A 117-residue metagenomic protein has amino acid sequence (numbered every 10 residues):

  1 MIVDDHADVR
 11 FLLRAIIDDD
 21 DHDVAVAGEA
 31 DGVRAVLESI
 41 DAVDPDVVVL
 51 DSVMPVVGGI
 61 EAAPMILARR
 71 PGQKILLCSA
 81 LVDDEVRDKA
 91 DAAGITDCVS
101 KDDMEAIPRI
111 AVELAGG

Functional and structural regions predicted by a protein language model:
D4: Conserved acidic carboxylate
A7-G28: Two-component/phosphorelay signaling modules centered on CheY-like receiver
E29-V47: Acidic, metal-coordinating helix/loop segments flanking the phosphotransfer/catalytic sites of two-component signaling
D31-G32, V57-A62: Acidic catalytic/metal-coordinating carboxylates
V48, S52-V53: The short loop immediately C-terminal to the conserved phospho-acceptor aspartate in CheY-like receiver
I60-P71: Short amphipathic alpha-helix used as the core "switch/output" element in two-component signaling
E61, L81-S100, E105-R109: Alpha4 helix (beta4-alpha4-beta5 surface) of REC/receiver domains from two-component response regulators
